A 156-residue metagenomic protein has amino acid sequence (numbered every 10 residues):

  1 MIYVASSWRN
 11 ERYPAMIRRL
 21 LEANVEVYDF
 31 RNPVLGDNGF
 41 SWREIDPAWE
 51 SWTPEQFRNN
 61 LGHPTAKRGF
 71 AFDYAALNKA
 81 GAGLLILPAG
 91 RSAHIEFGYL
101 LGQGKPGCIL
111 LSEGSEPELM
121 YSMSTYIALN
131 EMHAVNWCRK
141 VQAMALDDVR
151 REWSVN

Functional and structural regions predicted by a protein language model:
M1-N156: Conserved catalytic or regulatory cores that recognize and/or transform ribose-phosphate-containing ligands
